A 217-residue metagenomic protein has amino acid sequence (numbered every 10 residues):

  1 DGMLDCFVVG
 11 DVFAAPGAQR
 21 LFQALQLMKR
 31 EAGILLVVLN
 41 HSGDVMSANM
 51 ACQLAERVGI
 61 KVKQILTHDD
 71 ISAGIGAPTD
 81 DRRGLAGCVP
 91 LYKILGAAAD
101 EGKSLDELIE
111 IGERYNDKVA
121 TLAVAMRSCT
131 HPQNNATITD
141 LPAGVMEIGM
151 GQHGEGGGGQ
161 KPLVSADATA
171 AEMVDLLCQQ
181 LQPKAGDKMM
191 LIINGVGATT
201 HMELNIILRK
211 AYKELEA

Functional and structural regions predicted by a protein language model:
G2-E31, C178: Glycine-rich oxoanion-binding loops at beta->alpha junctions
L4-F7, G33-S42, N49-C52, K63-T67 (+2 more regions): Short glycine-rich or small-residue beta-strand-to-loop segments that form or flank ligand, phosphate, metal/Fe-S
L4-V12, E56-D81: Short, acidic/small-residue loops that bind anionic groups at enzyme active sites
V9-Q19, L39-G43, P78-A86, V164 (+1 more regions): Alpha-helix capping and helix-loop boundary segments enriched in small/acidic/polar residues
A18-F22, G43-M50, S72-I75: Short glycine/serine/threonine-rich phosphate/pyrophosphate-binding segments that cradle anionic phosphate groups
V45-G59, P78, E203-R209: Short Gly/Thr/Asp-enriched flexible loops that form oxyanion-binding sites at enzyme active sites
L66-E107, I111-K118: Short alpha-helices
E101-I206: Mixed-charge interfacial surface used for oligomerization/domain docking and macromolecular partner engagement
